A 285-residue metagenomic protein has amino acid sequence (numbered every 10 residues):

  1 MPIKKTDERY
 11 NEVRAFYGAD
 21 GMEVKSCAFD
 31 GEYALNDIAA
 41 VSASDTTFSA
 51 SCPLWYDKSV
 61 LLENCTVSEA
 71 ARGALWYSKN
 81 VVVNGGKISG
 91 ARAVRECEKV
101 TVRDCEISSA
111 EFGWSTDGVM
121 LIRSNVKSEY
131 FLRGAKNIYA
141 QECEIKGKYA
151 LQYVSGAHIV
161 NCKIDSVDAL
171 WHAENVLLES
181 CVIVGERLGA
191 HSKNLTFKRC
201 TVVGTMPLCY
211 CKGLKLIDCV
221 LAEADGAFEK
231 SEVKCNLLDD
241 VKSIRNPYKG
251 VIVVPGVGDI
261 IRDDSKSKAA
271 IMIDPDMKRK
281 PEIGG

Functional and structural regions predicted by a protein language model:
M1-G285: Long, distal/terminal scaffolding or interaction modules with repetitive or compositionally biased sequence
